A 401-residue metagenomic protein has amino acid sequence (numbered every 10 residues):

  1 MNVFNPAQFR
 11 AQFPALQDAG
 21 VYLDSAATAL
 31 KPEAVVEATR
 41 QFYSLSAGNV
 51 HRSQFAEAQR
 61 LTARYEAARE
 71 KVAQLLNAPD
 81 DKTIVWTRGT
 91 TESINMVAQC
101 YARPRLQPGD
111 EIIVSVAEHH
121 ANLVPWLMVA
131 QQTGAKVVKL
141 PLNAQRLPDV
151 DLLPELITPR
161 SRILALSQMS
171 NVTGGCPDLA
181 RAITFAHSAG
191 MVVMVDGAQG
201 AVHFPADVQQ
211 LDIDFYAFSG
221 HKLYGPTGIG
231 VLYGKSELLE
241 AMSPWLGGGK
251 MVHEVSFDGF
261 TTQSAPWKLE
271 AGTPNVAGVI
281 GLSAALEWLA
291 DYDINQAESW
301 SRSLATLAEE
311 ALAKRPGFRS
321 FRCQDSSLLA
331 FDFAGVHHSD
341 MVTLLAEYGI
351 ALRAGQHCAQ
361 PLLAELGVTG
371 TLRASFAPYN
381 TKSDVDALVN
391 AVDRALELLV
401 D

Functional and structural regions predicted by a protein language model:
M1-D401: Pyridoxal 5′-phosphate
